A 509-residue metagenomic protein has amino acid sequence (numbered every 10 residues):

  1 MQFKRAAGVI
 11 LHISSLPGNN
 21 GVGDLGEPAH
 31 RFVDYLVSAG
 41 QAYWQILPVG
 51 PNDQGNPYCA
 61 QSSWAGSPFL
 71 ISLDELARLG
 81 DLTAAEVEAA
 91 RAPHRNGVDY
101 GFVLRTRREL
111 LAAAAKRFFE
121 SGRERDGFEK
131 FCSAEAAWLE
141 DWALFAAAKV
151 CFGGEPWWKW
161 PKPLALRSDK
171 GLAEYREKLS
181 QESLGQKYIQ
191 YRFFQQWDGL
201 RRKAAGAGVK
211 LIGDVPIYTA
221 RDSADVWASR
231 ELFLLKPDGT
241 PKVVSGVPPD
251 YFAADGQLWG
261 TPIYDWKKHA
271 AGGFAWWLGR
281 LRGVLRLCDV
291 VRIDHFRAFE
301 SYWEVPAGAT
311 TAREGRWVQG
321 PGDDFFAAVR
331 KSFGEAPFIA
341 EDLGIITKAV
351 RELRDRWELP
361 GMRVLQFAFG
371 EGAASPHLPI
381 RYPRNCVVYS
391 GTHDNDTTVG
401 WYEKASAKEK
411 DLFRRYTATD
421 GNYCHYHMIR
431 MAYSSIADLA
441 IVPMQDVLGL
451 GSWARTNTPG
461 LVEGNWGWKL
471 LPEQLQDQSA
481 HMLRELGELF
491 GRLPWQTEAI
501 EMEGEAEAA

Functional and structural regions predicted by a protein language model:
M1-K4, I10-H12, G18, N56-F194 (+3 more regions): Alpha-amylase-like alpha-glycosidases and glucanotransferases acting on alpha-linked glucans and related
Q2, E27-N52, G283-C288, A432: Catalytic domains of carbohydrate-active enzymes, especially glycoside hydrolases
G8, H12-R31: N-terminal catalytic cores of NTP/NDP-binding nucleotidyl/phosphoryl-transfer enzymes
E27-D34, Q195-K203, W277-G279, C424-M428: Short alpha-helical segments and helix-capping/turn motifs at coil-helix boundaries
V37, W197-A207, R330, R354-D355: Surface-exposed amphipathic alpha-helices with a cationic face
Q41-P48, A204, K210-P216, L287-A298: Short acidic catalytic loops
Q186-Y218: Conserved, well-ordered alpha-helix/loop/beta-strand core segments that scaffold catalytic motifs
G449-A508: Structured C-terminal cap/extension of enzyme domains
